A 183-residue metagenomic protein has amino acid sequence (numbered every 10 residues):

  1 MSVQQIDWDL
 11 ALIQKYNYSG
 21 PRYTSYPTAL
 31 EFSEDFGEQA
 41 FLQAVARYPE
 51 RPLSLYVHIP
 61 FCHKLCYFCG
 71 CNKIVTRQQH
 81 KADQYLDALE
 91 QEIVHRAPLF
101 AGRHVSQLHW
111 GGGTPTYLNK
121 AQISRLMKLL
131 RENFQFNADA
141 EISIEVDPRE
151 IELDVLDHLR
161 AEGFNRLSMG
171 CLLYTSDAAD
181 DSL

Functional and structural regions predicted by a protein language model:
M1-L53: Flexible, acidic/Gly-rich N-terminal and inter-domain linker regions that tether and position cofactor-handling modules
S54-Q84, S176: Canonical Radical SAM [4Fe-4S] cluster-binding loop centered on the CxxxCxxC motif and its immediate flanking residues
C62, W110, I144, M169: Conserved, mostly hydrophobic/aromatic
Q91-L99: A short, N-terminal amphipathic alpha-helix
P98-N133, D147-D157, S176: Conserved glycine-rich "GG(E/T)P / GGGxP" loop and the immediately following alpha-helix in the radical SAM core
L156-L173: Non-cysteine beta-strand/loop elements that form the S-adenosyl-L-methionine
Y174-L183: Single conserved hydrophobic/aromatic residue that forms the stacking wall/gate of nucleotide- or nucleobase-binding
